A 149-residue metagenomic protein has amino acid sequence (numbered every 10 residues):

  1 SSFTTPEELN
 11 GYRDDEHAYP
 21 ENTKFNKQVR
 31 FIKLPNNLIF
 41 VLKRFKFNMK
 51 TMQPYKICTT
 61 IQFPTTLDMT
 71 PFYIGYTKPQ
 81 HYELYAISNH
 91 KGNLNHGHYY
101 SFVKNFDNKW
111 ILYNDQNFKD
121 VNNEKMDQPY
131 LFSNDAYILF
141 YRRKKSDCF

Functional and structural regions predicted by a protein language model:
S1-F149: UBL (ubiquitin/ubiquitin-like) substrate-recognition surfaces within cysteine isopeptidase catalytic folds
